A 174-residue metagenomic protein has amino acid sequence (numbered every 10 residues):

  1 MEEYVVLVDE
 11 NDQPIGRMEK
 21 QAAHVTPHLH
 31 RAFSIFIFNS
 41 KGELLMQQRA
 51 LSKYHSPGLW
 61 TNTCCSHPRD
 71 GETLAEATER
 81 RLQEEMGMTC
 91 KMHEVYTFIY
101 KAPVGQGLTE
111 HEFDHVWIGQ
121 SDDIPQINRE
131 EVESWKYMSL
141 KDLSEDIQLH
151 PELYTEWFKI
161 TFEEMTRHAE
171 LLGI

Functional and structural regions predicted by a protein language model:
M1-S34, S40: Acidic, metal-coordinating catalytic segment for phosphate/diphosphate chemistry, firing primarily on the Nudix
E3, N11-P14, V25, S56 (+5 more regions): Glycine-rich, flexible loop/turn motifs
V5, E43-L44, W135-K136: A residue-level structural signature of the nucleotidyltransferase/glycosyltransferase Rossmann-like core
E10, Q48-R49, L140: Residues immediately flanking
E19-Q21, D70, I99, L108-I174: Nudix hydrolase/Nudix homology domain
A22-F33, S40-R80, E84: Conserved Nudix-box catalytic region and its N-terminal flanking loop in Nudix hydrolases and closely related
P27, K41, Q83-I124: Active-site segment of metal-dependent pyrophosphate-handling enzymes, primarily the Nudix hydrolase catalytic core
